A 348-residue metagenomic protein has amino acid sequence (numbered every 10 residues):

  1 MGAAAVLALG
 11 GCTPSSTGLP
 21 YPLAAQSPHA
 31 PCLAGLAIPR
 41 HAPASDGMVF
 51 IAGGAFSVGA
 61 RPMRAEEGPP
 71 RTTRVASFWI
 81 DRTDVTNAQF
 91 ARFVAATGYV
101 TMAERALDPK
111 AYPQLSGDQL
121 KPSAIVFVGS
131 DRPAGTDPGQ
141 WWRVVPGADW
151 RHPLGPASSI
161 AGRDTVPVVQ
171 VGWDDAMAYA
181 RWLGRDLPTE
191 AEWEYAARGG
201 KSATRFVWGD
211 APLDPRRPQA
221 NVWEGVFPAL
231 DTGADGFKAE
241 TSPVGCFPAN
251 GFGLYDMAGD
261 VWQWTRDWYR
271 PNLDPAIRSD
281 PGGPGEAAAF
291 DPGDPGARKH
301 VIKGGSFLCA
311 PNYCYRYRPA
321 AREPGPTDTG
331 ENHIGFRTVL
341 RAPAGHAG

Functional and structural regions predicted by a protein language model:
M1-A4: Sec-dependent N-terminal signal peptides
G10-G11: C-terminal motif of bacterial Sec signal peptides marking the signal peptidase cleavage site
S16-P28, F50-I51, S57, P62 (+2 more regions): Functional-site microenvironments in short loops/helix caps that host divalent-cation chemistry
Y21-A44: N-terminal low-complexity, Pro/Thr/Ser-rich intrinsically disordered segments that act as propeptides or flexible
A65-G68: C-terminal, low-complexity/hydrophilic appendages and adjacent surface loops of extracellular/periplasmic anionic
F78, F93-M102, L183: Short capping motifs at secondary-structure boundaries
R82, N87-V94, G172-A178, E194: Short, solvent-exposed alpha-helical surface patches in non-cytosolic proteins
N332-H346: Short, structured beta-strand segments at or near domain termini in extracellular proteins/domains
